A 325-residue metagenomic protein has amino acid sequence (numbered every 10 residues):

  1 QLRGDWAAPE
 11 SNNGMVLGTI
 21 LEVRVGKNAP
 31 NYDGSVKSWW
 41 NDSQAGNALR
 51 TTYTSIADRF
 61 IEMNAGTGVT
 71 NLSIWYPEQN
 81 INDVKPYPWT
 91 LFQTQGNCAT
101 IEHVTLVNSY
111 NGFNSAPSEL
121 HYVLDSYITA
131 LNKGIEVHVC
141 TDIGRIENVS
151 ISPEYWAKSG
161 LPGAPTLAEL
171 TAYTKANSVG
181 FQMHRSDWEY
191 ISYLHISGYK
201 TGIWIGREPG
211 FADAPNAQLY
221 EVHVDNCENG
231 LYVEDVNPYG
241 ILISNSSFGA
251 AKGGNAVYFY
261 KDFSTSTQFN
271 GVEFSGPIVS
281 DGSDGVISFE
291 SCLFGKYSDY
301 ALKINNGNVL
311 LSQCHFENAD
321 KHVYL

Functional and structural regions predicted by a protein language model:
Q1-R3, E10, W89, S312 (+2 more regions): Short, intrinsically disordered, charge-balanced linker/junction segments flanking boundaries in proteins
L2-P88, T166: Right-handed parallel beta-helix/beta-spiral solenoid domain characteristic of secreted/periplasmic
R3-D5, R24, T70, W75 (+24 more regions): Feature marks extracellular polysaccharide-active and adherence modules
G4, P30, T51, I191 (+2 more regions): Intrinsically disordered, low-complexity segments enriched in small/polar residues
P9, D42-S43, F92, I191 (+1 more regions): Enriched - but not universal
N12-N13, E78-V84, S109-A116, L131-V139 (+9 more regions): Short glycine/acidic-rich loop motifs that flank beta-strands on beta-rich extracellular proteins
T19, N47, A65-T70, W89-T90 (+22 more regions): The right-handed parallel beta-helix/beta-solenoid scaffold, focusing on the short coil/turn and N-cap positions
F211-D213: Replace "Gram-negative outer membrane beta-barrel proteins" with "bacterial and organellar outer membrane beta-barrel
